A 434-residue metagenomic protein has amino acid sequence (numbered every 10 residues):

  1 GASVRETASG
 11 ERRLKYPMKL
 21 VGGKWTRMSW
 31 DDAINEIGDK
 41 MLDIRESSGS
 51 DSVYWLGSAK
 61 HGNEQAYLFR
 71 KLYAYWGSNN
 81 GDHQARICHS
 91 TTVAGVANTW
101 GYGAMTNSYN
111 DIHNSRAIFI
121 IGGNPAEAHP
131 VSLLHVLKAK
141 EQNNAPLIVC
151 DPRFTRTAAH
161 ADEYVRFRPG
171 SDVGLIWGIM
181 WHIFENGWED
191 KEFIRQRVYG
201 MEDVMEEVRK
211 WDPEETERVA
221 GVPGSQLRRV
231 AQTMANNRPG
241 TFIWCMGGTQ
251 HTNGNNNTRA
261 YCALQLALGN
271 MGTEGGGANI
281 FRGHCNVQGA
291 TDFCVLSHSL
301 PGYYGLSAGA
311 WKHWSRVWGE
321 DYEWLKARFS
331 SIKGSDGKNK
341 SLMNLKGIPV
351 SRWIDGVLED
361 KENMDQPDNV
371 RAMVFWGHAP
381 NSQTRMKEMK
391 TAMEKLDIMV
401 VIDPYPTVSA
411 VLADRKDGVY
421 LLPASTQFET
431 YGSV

Functional and structural regions predicted by a protein language model:
G1-N186, P223, S307-K312, V317 (+4 more regions): N-terminal export/assembly segments and adjacent metallocofactor-ligating motifs of anaerobic energy-metabolism
Y16-R27, D32, W181, E185-G224 (+1 more regions): N-terminal leader/propeptide and maturation segments of large enzyme subunits in energy/redox metabolism and hydrolases
M28-D32, E36, E64-K71, H113 (+21 more regions): Generic recognition of stable, solvent-exposed alpha-helical segments in well-folded globular domains
Y54-G62, V219-V222, C245-T252, G283-C285 (+1 more regions): Conserved short loop/turn motifs at secondary-structure junctions
G81, D190-K191, L227, T241-F242 (+4 more regions): Acidic/polar loop patches that form or flank catalytic/metal-binding clefts of enzymes that bind anionic ligands
A117-I120, N124-H160, Y164, R168 (+1 more regions): A cross-kingdom feature strongest in bacterial/archaeal respiratory oxidoreductases
M205-K210, R228-G240: Core structural elements
M234-E359: A glycine-rich, hydrophobic/aromatic-adjacent loop/helix-cap motif
